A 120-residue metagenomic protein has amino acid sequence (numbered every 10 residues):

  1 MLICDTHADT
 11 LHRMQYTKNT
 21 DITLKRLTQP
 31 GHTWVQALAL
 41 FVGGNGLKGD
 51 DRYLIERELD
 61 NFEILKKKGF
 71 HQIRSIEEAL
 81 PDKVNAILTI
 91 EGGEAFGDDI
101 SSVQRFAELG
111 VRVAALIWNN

Functional and structural regions predicted by a protein language model:
M1-N119: N-terminal hydrophobic targeting/anchoring segments and the immediately downstream early-domain regions of hydrolases
